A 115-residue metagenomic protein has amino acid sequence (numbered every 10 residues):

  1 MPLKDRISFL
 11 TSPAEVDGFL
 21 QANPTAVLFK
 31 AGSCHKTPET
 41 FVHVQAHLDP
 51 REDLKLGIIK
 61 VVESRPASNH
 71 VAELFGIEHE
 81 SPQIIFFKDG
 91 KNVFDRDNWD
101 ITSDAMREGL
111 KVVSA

Functional and structural regions predicted by a protein language model:
M1-P24, S114-A115: N-terminal leader/targeting and pre-domain segments
S8, G57, V93-F94: Structural signal for short hydrophobic segments within the conserved structured cores of catalytic domains across
E15-P50: Local sequence-structure signature of Cys/Sec-based thiol-disulfide redox active-site neighborhoods
F29-K30, D53-H70: Thiol-based oxidoreductase modules, predominantly thioredoxin-like and allied folds used for disulfide exchange
E39-F41, A67, N98: Residues at alpha-helix caps and immediate loop-helix transition turns in enzyme cores, especially N- and C-cap
H43, H70-V71: A short acidic, amphipathic alpha-helical/loop segment
L74-E78: Short loop/turn motifs at secondary-structure junctions and domain boundaries
E80, I85-A115: Non-catalytic, surface beta->alpha helical segment in thiol-disulfide oxidoreductase systems
